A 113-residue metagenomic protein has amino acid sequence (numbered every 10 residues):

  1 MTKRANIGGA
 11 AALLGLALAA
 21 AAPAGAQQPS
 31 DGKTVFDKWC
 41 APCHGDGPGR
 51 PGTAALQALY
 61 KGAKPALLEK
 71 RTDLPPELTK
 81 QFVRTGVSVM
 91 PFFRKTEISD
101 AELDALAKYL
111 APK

Functional and structural regions predicted by a protein language model:
M1-N6: N-terminal secretory signal peptides that target proteins for export/translocation
A10-A19: Bacterial N-terminal signal peptides
L13, A24, A54-A55, T85-F93: Hydrophobic transmembrane alpha-helix bundles
A19-V35, R50: Electrostatic cytochrome c docking/interface patches
K33-K64, Q81, V89, P112-K113: Periplasmic/extracellular electron-transfer cofactor-ligation site, primarily the c-type cytochrome heme-c attachment
Y60-T72, L78-K113: Axial heme c-ligation environment in periplasmic c-type cytochrome domains
